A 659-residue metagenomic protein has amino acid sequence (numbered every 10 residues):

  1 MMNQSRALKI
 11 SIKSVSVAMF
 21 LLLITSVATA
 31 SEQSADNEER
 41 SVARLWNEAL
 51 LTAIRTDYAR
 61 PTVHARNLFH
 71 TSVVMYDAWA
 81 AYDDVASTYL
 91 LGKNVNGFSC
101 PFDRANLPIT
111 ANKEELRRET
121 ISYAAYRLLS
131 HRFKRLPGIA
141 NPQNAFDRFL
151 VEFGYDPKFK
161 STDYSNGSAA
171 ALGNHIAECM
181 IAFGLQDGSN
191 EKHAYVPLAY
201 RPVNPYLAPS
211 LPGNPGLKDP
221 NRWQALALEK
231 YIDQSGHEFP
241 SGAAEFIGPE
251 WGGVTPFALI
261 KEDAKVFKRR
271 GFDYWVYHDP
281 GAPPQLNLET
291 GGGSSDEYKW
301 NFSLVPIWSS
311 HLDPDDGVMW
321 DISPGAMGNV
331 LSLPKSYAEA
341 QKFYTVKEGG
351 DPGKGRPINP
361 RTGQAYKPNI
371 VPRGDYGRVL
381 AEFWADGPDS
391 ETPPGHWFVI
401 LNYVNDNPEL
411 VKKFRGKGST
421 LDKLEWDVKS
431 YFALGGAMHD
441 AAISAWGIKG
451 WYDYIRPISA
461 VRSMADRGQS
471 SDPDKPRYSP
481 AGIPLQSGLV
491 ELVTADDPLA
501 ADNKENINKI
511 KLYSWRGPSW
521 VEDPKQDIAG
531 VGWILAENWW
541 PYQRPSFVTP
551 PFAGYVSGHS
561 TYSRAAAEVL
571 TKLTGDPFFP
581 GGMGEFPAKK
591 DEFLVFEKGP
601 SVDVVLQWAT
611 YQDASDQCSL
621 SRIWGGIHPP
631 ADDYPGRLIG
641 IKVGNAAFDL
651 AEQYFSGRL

Functional and structural regions predicted by a protein language model:
M2-V17: Bacterial N-terminal signal peptides that target proteins for export
N3-S5, V27-A30: Terminal accessory regions that mediate trafficking to/through membranes and regulate activation
Q4-S5, L22, M180: Absolute N-terminal positional cue centered near the fourth residue
S14-S26: Bacterial N-terminal signal peptides
S31-L659: Acidic/polar surface patches and capping/hinge elements
